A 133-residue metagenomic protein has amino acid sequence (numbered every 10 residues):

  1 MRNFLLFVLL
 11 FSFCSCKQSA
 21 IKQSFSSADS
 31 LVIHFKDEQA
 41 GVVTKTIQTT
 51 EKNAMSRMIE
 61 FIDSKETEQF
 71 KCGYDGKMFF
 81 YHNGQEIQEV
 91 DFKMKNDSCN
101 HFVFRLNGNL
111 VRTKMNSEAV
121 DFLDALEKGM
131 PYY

Functional and structural regions predicted by a protein language model:
M1-F4, K17-Q18: Positively charged n-region of N-terminal signal peptides that target proteins for export
N3-L6, R112: Alpha-helical interaction segments
S12-S15: C-terminal motif of bacterial Sec signal peptides marking the signal peptidase cleavage site
K17-Y133: Function-determining sites in protein domains
